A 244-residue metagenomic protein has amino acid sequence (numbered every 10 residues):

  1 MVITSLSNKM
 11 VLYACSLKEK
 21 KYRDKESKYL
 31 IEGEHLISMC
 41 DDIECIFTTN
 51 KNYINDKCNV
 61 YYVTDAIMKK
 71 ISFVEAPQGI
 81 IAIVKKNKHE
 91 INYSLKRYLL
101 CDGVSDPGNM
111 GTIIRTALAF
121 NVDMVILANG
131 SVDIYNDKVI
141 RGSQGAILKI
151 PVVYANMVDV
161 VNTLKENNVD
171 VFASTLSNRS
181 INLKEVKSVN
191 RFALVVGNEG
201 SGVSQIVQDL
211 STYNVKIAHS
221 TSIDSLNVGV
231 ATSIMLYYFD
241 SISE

Functional and structural regions predicted by a protein language model:
M1-N50, S131-V132: Boundary-proximal intrinsically disordered activation/regulatory segments immediately upstream of a helical core
V2-S5, Y61-T64, I150-V160: Short acidic-hydrophobic, aromatic-tinged amphipathic segments that line or gate anion-handling sites
K28-I31, I43-N50, V60-Y62, I83-V84 (+2 more regions): Short, hydrophobic beta-strand segments that form beta-sheet elements in well-ordered domains
I43-I46, N55-I67, K96, T212: Active-site regions of enzymes building and remodeling cell-envelope glycoconjugates
V60-K88: Glycine/small-residue-rich loop that forms an oxyanion/phosphate-binding "nest" at active or ligand-binding sites
N92-R179: RNA substrate-binding interface of SAM-dependent RNA methyltransferases
A119-F120, V139-G145, Q205-E244: Structured adenosyl-cofactor binding patch, chiefly the S-adenosyl-L-methionine
A173-I223: Active-site/ligand-binding-proximal alpha/beta "capping" segment
